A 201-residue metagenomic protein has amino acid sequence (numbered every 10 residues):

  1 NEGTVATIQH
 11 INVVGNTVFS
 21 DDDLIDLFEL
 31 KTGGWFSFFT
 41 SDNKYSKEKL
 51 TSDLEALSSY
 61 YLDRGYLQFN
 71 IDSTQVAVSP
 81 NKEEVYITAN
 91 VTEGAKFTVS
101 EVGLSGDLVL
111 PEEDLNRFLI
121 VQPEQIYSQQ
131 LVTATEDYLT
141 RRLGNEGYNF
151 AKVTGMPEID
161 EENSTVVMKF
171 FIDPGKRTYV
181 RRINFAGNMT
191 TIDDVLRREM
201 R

Functional and structural regions predicted by a protein language model:
N1-R201: Interaction-mediating elements
